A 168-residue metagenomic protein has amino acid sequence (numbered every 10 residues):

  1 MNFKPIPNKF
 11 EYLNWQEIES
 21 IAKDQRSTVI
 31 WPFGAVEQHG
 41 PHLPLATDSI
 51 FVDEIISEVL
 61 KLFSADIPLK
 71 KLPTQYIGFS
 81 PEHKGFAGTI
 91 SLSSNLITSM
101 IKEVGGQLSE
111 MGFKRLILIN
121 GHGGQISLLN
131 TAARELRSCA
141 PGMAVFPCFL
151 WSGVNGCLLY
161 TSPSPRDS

Functional and structural regions predicted by a protein language model:
N2-R115, E135-P147: N-terminal catalytic or cofactor-binding beta/alpha core of small enzyme domains
A35, Q125, D167: Short, glycine/acidic-enriched loop or turn micro-motifs at the edges of active sites
Y76, G124, W151: Catalytic metal-binding/acid-base residues of hydrolase active sites
K84, L128-N130, C157-L159: Short, well-ordered secondary-structure micro-motifs
L108-F113, I119-A133: Active-site microenvironments of hydrolase-like enzyme catalytic domains
L128, R134-S138, R166: Active-site-adjacent betaalpha module
F146-L159: Short, flexible loop segments at boundaries between secondary-structure elements
Y160-D167: Conserved small/polar residues in nucleotide/adenosyl-binding loops
